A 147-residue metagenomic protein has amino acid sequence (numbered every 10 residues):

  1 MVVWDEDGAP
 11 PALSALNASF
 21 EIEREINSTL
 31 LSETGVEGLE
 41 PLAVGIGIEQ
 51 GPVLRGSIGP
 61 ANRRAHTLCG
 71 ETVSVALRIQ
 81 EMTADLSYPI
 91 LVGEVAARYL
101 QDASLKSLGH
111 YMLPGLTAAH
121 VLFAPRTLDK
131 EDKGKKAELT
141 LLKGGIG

Functional and structural regions predicted by a protein language model:
V2-D5, L31-G35, E49, H66 (+2 more regions): Broad hydrophobic/π-residue packing in well-ordered secondary structure
V2-P11, I46-H66, L86: Catalytic strand-loop-helix junctions within cyclic-nucleotide turnover domains
D5-I46, E71-Q80: Alpha-helical scaffold within the catalytic cores of cyclic-nucleotide enzymes
V36, I58-G70, G109, E138: Short, surface-exposed loop/helix-turn segments at secondary-structure junctions that function as lids/hinges flanking
A43, A61, T83-G147: Intrinsically disordered, glycine/charged-rich C-terminal tails and inter-domain linkers that flank nucleotidyl cyclase
